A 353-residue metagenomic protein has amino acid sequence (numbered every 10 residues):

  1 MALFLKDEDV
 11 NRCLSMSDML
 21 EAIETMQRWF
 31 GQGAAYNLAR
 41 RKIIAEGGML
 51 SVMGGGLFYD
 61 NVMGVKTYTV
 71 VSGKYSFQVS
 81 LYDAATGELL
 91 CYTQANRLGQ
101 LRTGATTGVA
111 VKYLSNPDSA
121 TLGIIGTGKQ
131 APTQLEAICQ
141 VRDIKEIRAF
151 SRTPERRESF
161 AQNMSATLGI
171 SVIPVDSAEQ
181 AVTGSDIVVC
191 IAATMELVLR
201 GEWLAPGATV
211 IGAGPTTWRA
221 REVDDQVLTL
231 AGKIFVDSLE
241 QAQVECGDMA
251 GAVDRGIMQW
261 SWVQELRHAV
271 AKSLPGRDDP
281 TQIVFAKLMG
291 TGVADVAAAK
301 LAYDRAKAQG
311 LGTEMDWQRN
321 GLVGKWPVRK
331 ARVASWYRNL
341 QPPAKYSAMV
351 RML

Functional and structural regions predicted by a protein language model:
M1-Q100, G108, D118, V293-V296 (+4 more regions): N-terminal ligand-binding/catalytic initiation module
L114-T121, D143, A205-P206: Short helix-loop-beta connector
L122-G123, V284: Conserved beta-strand elements of the Class I
T127-G128: Glycine-rich Rossmann-fold phosphate-binding loop(s) that bind the pyrophosphate of adenine dinucleotide cofactors
A131-P132: N-terminal Rossmann-fold NAD(P) dinucleotide-binding loop
V141-T167: NAD(P)-binding Rossmann-fold cofactor-contacting core
I170-D254: Rossmann-like adenosine-cofactor binding region
R219-G321, K325: Adenosine-phosphate binding glycine-rich loop
